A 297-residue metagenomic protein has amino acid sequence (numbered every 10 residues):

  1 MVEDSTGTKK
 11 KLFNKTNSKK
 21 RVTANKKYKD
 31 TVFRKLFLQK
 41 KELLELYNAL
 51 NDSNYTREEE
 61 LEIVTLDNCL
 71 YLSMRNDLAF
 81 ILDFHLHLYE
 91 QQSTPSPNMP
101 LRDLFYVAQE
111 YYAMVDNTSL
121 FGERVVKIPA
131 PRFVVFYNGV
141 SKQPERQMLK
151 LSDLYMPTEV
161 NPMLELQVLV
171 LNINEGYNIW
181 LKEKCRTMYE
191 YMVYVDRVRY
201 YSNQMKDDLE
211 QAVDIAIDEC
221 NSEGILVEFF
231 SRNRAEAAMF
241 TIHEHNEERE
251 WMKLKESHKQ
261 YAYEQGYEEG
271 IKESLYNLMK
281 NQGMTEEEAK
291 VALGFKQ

Functional and structural regions predicted by a protein language model:
M1-C185, K253, Y261: Accessory alpha/beta interaction modules
V2-T23, I81-S93, S119, L171 (+1 more regions): Short, charged alpha-helical interaction segments and adjacent helix-coil junctions
T187-E190: Amphipathic, heptad-repeat alpha-helical/coiled-coil signature enriched at exported N-termini that scaffold
